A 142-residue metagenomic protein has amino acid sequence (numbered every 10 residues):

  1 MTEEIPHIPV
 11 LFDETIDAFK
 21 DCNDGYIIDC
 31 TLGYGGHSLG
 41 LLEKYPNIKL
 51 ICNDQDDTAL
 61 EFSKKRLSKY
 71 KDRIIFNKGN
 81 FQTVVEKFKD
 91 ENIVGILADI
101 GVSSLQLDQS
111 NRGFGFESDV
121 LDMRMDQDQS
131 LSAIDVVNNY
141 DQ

Functional and structural regions predicted by a protein language model:
M1-Q142: S-adenosyl-L-methionine-dependent methyltransferase catalytic core, i.e., the SAM/SAH-binding region
